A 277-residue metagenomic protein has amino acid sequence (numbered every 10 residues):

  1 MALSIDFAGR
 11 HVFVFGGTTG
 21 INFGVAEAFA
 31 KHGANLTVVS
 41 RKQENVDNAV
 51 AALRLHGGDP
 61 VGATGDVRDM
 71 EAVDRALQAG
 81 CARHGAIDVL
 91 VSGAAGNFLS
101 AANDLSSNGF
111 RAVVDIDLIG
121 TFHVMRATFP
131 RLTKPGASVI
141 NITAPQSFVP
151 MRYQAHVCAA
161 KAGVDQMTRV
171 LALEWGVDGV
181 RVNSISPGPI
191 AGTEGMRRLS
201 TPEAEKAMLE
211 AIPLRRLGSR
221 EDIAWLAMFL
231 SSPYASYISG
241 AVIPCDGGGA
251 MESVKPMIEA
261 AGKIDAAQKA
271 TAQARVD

Functional and structural regions predicted by a protein language model:
A2-S4, V149, S239-D277: Short C-terminal tail/terminal secondary-structure segment of NAD(P)H-dependent dehydrogenase/reductase domains
T18-G20: Conserved glycine-rich cofactor-binding loop
H84-G85, M125, R131, R216-C245 (+1 more regions): C-terminal substrate-recognition "lid" of short-chain dehydrogenase/reductases
V91, G176, R181, I238-G240: Short, small/polar-rich loop/turn modules that mediate ligand/substrate recognition or access, typified
A101-A102, S106-R111, M196, M208: Substrate-binding pocket helix/loop in short-chain dehydrogenase/reductase
P130, L173-V177, S236: Alpha-helical segment proximal to the catalytic Tyr-Lys
I140-G163, T168-V177, P189, G249: Catalytic loop of short-chain dehydrogenase/reductase
